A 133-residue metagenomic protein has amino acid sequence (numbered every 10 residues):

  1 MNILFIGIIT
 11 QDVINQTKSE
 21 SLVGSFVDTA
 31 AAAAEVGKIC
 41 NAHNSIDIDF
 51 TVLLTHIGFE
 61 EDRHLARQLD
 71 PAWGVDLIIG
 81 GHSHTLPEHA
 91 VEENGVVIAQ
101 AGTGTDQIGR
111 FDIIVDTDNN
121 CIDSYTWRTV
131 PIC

Functional and structural regions predicted by a protein language model:
M1-C133: Acidic, metal/ion-coordinating pockets
